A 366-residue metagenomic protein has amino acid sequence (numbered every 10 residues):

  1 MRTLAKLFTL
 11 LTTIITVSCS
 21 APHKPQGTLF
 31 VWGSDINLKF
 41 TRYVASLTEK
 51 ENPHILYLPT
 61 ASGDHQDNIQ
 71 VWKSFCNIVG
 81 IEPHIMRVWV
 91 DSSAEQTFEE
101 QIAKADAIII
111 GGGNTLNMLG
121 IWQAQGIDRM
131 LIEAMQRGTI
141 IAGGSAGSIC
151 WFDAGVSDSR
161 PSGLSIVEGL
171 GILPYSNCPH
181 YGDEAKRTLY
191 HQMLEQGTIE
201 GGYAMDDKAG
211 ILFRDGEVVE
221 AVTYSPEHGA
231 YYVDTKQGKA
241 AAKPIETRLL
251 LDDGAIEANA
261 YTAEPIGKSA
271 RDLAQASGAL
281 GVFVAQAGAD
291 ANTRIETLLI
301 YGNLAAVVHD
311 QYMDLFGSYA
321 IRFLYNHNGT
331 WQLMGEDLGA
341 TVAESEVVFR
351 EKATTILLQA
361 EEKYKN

Functional and structural regions predicted by a protein language model:
M1-K24: Bacterial Sec-dependent N-terminal signal peptides
C19-E51, Q66-I78, A107, G155-S157 (+1 more regions): C-terminal and late-domain segments of enzyme folds
L56, S62-N117: Portal/gating segments that form or line small-molecule/metal binding sites
Q101-K104, Q125-G138: Catalytic-core regions built around general acid/base machinery
I109-G112, L131-A154: Catalytic nucleophile loop
T115-Q125: Glycine/threonine-rich flexible loop motifs
Y232, Y319-T330: Short beta-strand segments and strand-loop junctions that repeat across beta-rich extracellular domains
A258-S318, M334-N366: Flexible low-complexity loop/turn motifs enriched in small/helix-breaking residues
